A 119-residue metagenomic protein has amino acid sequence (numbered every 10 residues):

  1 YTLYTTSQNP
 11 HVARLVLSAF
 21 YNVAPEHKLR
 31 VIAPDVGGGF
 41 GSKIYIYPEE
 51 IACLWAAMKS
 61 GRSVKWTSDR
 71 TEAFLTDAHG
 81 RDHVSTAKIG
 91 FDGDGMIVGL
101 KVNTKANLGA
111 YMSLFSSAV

Functional and structural regions predicted by a protein language model:
Y1-V119: Structural alpha/beta core scaffold segments of enzyme domains
